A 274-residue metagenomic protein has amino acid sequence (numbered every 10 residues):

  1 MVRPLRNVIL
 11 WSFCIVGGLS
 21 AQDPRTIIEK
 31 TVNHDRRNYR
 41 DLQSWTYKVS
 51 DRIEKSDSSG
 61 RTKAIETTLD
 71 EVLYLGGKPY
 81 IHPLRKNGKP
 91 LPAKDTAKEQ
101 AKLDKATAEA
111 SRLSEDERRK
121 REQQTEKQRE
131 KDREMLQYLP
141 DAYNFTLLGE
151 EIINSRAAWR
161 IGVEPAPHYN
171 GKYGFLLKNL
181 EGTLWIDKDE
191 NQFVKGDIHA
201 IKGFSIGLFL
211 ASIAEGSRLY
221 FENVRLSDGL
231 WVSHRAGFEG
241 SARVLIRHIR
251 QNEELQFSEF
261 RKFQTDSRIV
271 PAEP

Functional and structural regions predicted by a protein language model:
M1-W11: Bacterial N-terminal signal peptides that target proteins for export
S12-A21: Hydrophobic h-region of N-terminal signal peptides that target proteins for export in Gram-negative bacteria
A21-E181, K188-K195, H199-S217, N223-S233 (+1 more regions): Structured extracytoplasmic
